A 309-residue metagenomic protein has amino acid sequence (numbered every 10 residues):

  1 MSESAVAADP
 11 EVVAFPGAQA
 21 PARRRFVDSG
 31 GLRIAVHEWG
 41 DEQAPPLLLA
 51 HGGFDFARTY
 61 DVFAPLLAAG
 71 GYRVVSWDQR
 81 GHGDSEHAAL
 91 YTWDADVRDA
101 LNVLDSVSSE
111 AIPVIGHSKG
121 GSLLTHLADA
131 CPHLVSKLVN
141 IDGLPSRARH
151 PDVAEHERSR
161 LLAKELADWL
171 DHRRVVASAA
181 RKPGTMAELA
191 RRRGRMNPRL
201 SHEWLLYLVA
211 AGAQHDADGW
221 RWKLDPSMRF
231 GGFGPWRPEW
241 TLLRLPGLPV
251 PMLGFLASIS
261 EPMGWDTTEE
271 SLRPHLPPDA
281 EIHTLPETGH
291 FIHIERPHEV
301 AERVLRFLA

Functional and structural regions predicted by a protein language model:
M1-L47, A69-Y72, S109-E110, P145 (+3 more regions): Alpha/beta-hydrolase fold catalytic core
V27, L32, A69, Q79-I115 (+4 more regions): Active-site loop/oxyanion-hole signature of alpha/beta-hydrolase fold enzymes
H37-E86: Conserved HGGG/HGGXW glycine-rich cap/lid loop of the alpha/beta-hydrolase fold
L123-L127: Hydrolases whose catalytic domains are alpha/beta-hydrolase-1, hotdog thioesterase, or metallo-beta-lactamase-like
D129, S136-R181: Flexible "cap/lid" loop of the alpha/beta hydrolase fold
A179-M263: Alpha/beta-hydrolase
P246-T288: Conserved loop-alpha-helix segment in the C-terminal half of the alpha/beta-hydrolase fold that carries the catalytic
L285-P297, A301: Catalytic histidine-centered segment of alpha/beta-hydrolase-like enzymes
